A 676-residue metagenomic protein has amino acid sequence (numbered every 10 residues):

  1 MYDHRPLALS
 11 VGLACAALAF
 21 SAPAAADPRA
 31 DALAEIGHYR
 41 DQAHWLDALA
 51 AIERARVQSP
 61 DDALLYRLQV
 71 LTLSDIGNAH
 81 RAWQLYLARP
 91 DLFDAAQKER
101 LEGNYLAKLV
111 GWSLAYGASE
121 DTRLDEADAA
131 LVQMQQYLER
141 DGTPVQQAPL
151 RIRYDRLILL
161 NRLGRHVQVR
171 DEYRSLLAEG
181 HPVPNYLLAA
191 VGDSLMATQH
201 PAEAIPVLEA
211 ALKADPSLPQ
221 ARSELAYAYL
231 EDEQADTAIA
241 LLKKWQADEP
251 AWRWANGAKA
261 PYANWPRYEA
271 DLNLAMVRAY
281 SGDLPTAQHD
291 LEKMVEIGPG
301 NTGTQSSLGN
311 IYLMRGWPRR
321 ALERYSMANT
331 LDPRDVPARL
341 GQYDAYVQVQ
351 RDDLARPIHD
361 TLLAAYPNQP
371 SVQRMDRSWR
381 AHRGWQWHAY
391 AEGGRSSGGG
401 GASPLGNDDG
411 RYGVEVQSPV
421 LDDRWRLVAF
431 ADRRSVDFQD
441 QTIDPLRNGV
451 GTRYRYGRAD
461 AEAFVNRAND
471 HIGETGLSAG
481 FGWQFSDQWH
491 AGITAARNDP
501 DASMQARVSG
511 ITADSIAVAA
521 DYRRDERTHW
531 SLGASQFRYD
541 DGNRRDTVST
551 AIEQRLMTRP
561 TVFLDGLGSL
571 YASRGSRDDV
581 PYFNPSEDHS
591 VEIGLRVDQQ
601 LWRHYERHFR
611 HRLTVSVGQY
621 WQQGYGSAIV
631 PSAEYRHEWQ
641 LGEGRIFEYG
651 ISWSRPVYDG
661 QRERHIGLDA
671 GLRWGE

Functional and structural regions predicted by a protein language model:
Y2-S10: Bacterial N-terminal signal peptides that target proteins for export
P6, A17, P445-L446: Compositionally biased, low-complexity segments
A16-P23: N-terminal signal peptide c-region/cleavage motif recognized by signal peptidases
P28-E35, Y39, R54, L68-L71 (+2 more regions): Gram-negative and organellar
A32-A63: N-terminal targeting signals for Sec/Tat export/insertion, comprising classic cleavable signal peptides
